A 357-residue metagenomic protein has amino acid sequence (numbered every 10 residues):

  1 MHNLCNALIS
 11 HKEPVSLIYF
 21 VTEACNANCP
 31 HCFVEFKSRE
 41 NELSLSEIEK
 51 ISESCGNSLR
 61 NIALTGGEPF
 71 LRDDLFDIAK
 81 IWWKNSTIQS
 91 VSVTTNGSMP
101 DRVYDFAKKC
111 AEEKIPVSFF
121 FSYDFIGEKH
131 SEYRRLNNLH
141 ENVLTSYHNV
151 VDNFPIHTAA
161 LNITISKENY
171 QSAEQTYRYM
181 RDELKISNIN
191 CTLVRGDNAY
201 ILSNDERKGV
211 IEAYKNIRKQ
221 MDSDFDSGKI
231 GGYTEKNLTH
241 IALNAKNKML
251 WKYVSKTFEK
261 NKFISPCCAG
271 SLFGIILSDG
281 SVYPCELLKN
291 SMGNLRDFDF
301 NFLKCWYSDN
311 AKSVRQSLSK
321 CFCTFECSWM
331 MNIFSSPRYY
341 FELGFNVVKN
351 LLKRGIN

Functional and structural regions predicted by a protein language model:
M1-P116, R207-V210, S336, N357: Conserved alpha-helical substructure of the radical SAM core
L4, L8, K262-I264, D279-N357: Flexible mid-to-C-terminal extensions adjoining Fe-S/redox cofactors in radical SAM and related proteins
K12-F20, L250-K256, G270, K304-V314: Short, intrinsically disordered, charge-biased short linear motifs at domain edges
V15, R60, G270, E286 (+1 more regions): Exposed loop/turn and edge beta-strand positions of beta-sandwich/beta-sheet ligand-binding modules
H31, E35-S38, F273, S291 (+2 more regions): Secreted/processed peptides and extracellular or luminal domains of membrane proteins
E68, T95-G97, F125, I163-I165 (+1 more regions): Short, flexible loop/turn elements at secondary-structure junctions
E112-S278, Y283, K289-G293: Radical SAM enzyme [4Fe-4S]-AdoMet core and its adjacent flexible, acidic and glycine-rich loops/tails across
